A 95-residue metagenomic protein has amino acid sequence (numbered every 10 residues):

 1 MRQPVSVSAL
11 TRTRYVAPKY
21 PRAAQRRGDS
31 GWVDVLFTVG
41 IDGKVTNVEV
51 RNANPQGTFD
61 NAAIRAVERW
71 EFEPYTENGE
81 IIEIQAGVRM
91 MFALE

Functional and structural regions predicted by a protein language model:
M1-R26, N52, R65-E71, V88: Acidic, low-complexity proline/glycine/alanine-rich linker and hinge segments
A23-A24, D29-P55, V67: Short tight loops/turns at secondary-structure junctions
S30-D34, E83-R89: Intrinsic-disorder/low-complexity, polar/charged segments enriched in Ser/Thr/Lys/Arg/Asp/Glu/Gln
Q56-I64: A short, polar/charged loop-to-alpha-helix boundary motif
M91-E95: Short hydrophobic/aromatic patches at helix-to-coil boundaries
